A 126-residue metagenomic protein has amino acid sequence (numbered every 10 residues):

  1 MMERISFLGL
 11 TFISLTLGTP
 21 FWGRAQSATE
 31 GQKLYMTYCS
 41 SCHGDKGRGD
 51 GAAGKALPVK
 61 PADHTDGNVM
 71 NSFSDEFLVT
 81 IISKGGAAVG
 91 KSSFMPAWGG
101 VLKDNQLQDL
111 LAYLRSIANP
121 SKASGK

Functional and structural regions predicted by a protein language model:
M1-L10: Bacterial N-terminal signal peptides that target proteins for export
G9-G18: Bacterial N-terminal signal peptides
G18-L34, S124-K126: Electrostatic cytochrome c docking/interface patches
A25, S72, V101-L102: Short, conserved sequence motifs enriched in acidic/basic residues, glycine, and aromatics that mark functional "hot
Q26-R48, G54-K55, L78-T80: Sequence/structural segment immediately N-terminal to covalent heme-attachment motifs in c-type and related
G47, V69, G86-A87, N119: Generic structural signal for secondary-structure transition and capping sites
K55-D63, I81-D109, L114-I117, A123-K126: Axial heme c-ligation environment in periplasmic c-type cytochrome domains
P61-N71: Short microdomains enriched in Cys/His and/or Lys/Arg
